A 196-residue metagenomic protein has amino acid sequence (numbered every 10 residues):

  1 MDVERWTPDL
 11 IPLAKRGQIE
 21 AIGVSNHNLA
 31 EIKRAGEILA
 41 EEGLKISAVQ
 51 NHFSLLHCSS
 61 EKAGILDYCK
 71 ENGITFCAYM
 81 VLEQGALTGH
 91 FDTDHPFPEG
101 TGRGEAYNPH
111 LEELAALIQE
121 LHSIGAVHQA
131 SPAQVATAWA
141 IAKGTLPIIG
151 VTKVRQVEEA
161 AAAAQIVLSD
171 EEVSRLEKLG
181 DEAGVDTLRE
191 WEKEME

Functional and structural regions predicted by a protein language model:
M1-E196: Beta/alpha (TIM)-barrel catalytic core signal, keyed to glycine-rich beta->alpha loops juxtaposed to Asp/Glu that bind
